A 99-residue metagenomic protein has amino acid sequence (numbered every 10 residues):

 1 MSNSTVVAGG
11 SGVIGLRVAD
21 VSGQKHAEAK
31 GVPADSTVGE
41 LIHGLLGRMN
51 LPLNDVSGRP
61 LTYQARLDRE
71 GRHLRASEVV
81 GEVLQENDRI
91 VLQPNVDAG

Functional and structural regions predicted by a protein language model:
M1-G99: Ubiquitin system architectures
